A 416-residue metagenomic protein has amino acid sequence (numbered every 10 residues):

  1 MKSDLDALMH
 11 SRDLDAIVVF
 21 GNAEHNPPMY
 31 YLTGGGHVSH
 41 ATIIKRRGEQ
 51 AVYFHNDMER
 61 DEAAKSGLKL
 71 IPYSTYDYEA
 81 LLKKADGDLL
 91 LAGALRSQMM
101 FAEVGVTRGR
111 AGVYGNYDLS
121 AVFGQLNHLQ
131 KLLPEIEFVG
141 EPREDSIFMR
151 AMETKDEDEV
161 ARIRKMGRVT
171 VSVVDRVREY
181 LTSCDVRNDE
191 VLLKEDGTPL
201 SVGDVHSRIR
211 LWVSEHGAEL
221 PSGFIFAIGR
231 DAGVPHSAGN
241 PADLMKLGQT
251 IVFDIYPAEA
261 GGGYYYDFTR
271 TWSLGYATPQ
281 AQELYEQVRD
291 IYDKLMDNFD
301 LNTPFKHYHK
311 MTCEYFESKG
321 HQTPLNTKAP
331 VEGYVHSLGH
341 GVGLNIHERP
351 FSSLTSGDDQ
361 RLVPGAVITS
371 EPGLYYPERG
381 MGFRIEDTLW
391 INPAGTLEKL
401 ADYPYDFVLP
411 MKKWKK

Functional and structural regions predicted by a protein language model:
M1-K416: Active-site neighborhoods and metal-handling regions in enzymes and metal-associated proteins
